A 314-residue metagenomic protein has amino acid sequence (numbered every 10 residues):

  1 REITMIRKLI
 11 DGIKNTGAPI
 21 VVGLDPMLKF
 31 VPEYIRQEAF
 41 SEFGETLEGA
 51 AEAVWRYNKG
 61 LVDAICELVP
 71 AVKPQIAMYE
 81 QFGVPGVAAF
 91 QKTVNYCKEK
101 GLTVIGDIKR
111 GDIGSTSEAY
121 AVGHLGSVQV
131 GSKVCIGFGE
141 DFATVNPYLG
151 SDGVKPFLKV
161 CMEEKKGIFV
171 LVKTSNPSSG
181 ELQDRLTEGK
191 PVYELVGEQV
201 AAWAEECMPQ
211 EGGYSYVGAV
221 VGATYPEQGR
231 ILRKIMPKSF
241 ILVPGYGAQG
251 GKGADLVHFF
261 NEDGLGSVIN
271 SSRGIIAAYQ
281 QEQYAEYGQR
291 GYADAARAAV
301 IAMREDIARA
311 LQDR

Functional and structural regions predicted by a protein language model:
M5-A64, A285-Y287: N-terminal glycine-rich anion-binding loop in soluble enzyme alpha/beta folds
V22, V72, D107, A143 (+2 more regions): Conserved, mostly hydrophobic/aromatic
A50-A51, K73-G86: Glycine-rich, proline-tolerant flexible connector loops at the mouths of alpha/beta enzymes
V62-L68, Y96-E99, L158-E164, R233-M236 (+1 more regions): Acidic (Asp/Glu)-rich catalytic clusters
G86-G106: Alpha-helix-loop-beta-strand connector modules within alpha/beta enzyme cores
D112-V217: Conserved anion-binding
A219, A223-N270, G274-Q281: A C-terminal functional module that forms or caps the active site or interfaces directly with catalytic machinery
L256-E262, A277-R314: C-terminal helical cap(s) of enzyme catalytic domains, especially alpha/beta-barrels
